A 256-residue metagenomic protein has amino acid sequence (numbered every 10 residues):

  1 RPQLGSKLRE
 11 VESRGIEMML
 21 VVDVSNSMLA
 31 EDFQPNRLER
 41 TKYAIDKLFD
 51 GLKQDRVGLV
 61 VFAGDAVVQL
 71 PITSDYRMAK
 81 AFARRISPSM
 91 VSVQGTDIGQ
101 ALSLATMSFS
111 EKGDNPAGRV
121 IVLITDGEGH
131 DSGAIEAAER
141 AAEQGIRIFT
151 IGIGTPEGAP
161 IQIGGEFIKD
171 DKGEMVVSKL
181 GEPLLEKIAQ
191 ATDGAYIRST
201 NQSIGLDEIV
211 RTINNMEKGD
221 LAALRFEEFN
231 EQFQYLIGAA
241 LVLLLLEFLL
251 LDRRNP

Functional and structural regions predicted by a protein language model:
R1-E10, N215-P256: C-terminal signal-anchor/stop-transfer transmembrane helix together with its immediate cytosolic, Lys/Arg-enriched
R1-R119: Membrane-embedded segments
V22, V60-A63, I124-G127, I151-G154 (+1 more regions): Active-site-proximal beta-strand/loop segments in catalytic clefts of secreted hydrolases
L29-E31, V68-L70, G129-A134, G158-I161 (+1 more regions): Extracytoplasmic/secreted cell-surface and envelope-processing proteins
D75-M78, E166-K169, N214-E217: Short, hinge-like loop/turn segments at secondary-structure boundaries
S92-T96, M107, K112, A117-V120 (+1 more regions): VWA/integrin I-like adhesion module and closely mimicked acidic/polar interface patches used
L185-N215: Extended, hydrophilic extramembrane loops/domains of integral membrane proteins
